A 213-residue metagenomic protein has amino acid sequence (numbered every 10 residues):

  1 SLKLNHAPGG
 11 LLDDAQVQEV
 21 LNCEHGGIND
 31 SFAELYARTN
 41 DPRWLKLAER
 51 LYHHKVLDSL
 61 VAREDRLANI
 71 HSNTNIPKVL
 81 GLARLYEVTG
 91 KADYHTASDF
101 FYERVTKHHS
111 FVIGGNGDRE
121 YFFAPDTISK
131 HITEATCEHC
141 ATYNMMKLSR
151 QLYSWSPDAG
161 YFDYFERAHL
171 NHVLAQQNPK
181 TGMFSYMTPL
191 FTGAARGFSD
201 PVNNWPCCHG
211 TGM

Functional and structural regions predicted by a protein language model:
S1-M213: Glycan-recognition and catalytic cores of secretory/periplasmic carbohydrate-active enzymes
